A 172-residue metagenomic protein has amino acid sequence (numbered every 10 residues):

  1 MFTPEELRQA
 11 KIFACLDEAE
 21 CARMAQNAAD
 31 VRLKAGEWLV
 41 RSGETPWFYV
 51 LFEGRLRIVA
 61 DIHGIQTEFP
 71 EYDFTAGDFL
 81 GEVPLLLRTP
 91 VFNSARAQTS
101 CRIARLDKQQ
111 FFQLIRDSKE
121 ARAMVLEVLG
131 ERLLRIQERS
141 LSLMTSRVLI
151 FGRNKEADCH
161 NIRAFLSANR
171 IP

Functional and structural regions predicted by a protein language model:
P4-I62: Regulatory nucleotide-sensing modules
L7, A28, T45-P46, E68-F69 (+3 more regions): Short coil/loop residues immediately preceding or within conserved phosphate-binding loops of NTP-utilizing enzyme
Q9, Q110-R116, R147-L149: Short hinge/gating elements
E20-R23, Q113, N161: Short, solvent-exposed alpha-helical surface patches in well-structured domains
D61-G64, L85-L86: Short polar/acidic secondary-structure junctions
F69-L126: Cyclic-nucleotide recognition modules
M124, V128-R139: Intrinsically disordered or compositionally simple regulatory linkers and C-terminal tails in signal-transduction
L141-P172: Local sequence-structure signature of Cys/Sec-based thiol-disulfide redox active-site neighborhoods
